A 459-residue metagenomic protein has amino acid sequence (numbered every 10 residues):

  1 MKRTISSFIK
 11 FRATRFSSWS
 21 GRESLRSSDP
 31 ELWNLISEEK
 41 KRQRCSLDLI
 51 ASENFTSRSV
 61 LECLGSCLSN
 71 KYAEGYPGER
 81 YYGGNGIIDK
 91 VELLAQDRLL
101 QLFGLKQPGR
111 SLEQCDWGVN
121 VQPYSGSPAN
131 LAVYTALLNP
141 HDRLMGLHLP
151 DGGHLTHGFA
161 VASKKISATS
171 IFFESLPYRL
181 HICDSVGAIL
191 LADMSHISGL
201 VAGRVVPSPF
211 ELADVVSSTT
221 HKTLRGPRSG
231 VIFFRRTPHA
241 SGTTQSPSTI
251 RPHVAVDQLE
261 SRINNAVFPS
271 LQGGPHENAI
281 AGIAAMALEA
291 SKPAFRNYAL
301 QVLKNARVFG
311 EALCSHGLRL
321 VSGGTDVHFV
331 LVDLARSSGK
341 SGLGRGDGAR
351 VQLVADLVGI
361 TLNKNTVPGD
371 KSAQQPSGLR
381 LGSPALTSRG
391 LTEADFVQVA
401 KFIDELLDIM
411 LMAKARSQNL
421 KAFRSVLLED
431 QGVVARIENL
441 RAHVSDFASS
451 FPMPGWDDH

Functional and structural regions predicted by a protein language model:
M1-D97, G104, A442-H459: N-terminal glycine-rich, Lys/His-bearing helix-loop that initiates the first secondary-structure elements of many
W19-S24, S28, N305, A373-H459: PLP-dependent enzyme catalytic core of the Aspartate aminotransferase-like
E39-C45, N70-P77, E260-N265, I280-S291 (+3 more regions): Short acidic (Asp/Glu) and glycine-rich catalytic loops that position anionic groups and cofactors
S46, P77-G78, Q107-L112, D116-G118 (+5 more regions): Flexible, glycine/charged-enriched surface loops at secondary-structure junctions
L49-S52, E79-I87, V121-S125, H196-S198 (+3 more regions): Conserved short loop/turn motifs at secondary-structure junctions
Y81, Q301-R307, G323-D333, P368-A373 (+1 more regions): A glycine-rich phosphate-binding loop feature that marks nucleotide/adenosyl-phosphate handling sites
L94, R98-G317, G342: Conserved PLP-enzyme active-site core in the AAT-like
R319-E393: Conserved PLP-binding catalytic core of the aspartate aminotransferase-like
